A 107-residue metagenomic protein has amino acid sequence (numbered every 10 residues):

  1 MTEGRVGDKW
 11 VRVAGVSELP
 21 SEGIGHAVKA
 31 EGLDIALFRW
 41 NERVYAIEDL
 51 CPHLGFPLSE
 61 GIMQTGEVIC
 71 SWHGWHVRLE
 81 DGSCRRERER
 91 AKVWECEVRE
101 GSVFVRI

Functional and structural regions predicted by a protein language model:
M1-T65, L79, K92-I107: N-terminal pre-ligand scaffold of iron-sulfur
W10, W72-W75: Signature tryptophan residues that serve as conserved aromatic anchors
C51, C70-H73: Short cysteine clusters
E67-I69, R88: Glycine-rich, phosphate-binding/catalytic loops in enzymes
C84-R90: Flexible, gly/pro- and Lys/Arg-enriched active-site loops
